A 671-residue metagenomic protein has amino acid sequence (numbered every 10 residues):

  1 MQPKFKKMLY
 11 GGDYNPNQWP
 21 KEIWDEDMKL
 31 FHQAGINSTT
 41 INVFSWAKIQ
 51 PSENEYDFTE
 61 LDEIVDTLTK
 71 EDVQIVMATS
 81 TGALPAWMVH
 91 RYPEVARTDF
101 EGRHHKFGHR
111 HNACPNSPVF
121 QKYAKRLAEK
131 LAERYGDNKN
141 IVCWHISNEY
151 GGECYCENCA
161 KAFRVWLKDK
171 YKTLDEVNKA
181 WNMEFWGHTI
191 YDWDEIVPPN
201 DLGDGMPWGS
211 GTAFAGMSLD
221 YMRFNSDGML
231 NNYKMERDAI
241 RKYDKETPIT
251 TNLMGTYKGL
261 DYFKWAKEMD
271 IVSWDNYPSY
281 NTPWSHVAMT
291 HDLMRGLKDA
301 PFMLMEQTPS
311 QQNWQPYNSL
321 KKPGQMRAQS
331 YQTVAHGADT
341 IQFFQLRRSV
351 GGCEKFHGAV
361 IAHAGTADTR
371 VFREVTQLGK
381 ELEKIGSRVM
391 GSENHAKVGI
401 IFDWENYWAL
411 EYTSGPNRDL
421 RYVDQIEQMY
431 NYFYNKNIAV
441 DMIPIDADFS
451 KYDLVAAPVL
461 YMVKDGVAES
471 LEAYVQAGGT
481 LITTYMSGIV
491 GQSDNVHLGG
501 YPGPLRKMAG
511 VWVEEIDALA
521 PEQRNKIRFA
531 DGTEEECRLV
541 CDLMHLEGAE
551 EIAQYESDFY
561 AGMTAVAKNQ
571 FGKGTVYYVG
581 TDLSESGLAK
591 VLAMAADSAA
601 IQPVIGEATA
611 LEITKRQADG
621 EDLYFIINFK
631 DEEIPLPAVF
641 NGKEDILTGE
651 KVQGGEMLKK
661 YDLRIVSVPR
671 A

Functional and structural regions predicted by a protein language model:
M1-I23, M28-S38: An acidic-aromatic substrate-binding cleft motif
K6-M8, G35-N37, T69-I75, D137-V142 (+6 more regions): Short, well-ordered coil/turn segments that N-cap beta-strands
L9-W19, F44-T59, K106-K125, S147-C154 (+6 more regions): The substrate-binding groove and active-site-proximal loops of carbohydrate-active enzymes, especially glycoside
G12, F31, T39, L68 (+8 more regions): Conserved, mostly hydrophobic/aromatic
W19-Q33, A124-K130, M254-K264, K322-S330: Short, acidic/polar
E26-H32, T40-R103, M235-Y243, Y461: Aromatic-lined substrate-binding rim segments of carbohydrate-active enzymes
G102-I271, D275-D292: Polysaccharide-binding and catalytic clefts of secreted carbohydrate-active enzymes
I196, E246, G255, A266 (+1 more regions): Carbohydrate-binding surfaces of carbohydrate-active enzymes
